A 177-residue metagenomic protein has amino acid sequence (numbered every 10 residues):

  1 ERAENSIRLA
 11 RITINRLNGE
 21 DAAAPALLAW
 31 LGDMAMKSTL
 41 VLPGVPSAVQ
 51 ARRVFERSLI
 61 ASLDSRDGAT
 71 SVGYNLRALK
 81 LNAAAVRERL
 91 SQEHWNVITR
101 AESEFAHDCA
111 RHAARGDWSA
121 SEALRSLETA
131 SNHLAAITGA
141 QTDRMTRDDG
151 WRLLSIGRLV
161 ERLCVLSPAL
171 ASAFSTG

Functional and structural regions predicted by a protein language model:
E1-G177: Alpha-helical transmembrane segments and their helix-helix packing motifs
